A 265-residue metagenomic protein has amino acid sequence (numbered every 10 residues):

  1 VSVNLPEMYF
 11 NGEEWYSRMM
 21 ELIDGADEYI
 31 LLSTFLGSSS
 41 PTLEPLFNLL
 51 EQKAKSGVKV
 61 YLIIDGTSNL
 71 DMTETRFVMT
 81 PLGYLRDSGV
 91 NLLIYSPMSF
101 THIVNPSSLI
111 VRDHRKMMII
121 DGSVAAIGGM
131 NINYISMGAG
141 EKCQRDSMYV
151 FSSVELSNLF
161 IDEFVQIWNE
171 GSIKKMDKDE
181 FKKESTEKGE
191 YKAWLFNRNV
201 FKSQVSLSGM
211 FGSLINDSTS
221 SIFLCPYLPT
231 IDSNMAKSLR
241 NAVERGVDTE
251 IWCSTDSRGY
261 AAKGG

Functional and structural regions predicted by a protein language model:
V1-G265: Charged, low-complexity intrinsically disordered terminal segments
